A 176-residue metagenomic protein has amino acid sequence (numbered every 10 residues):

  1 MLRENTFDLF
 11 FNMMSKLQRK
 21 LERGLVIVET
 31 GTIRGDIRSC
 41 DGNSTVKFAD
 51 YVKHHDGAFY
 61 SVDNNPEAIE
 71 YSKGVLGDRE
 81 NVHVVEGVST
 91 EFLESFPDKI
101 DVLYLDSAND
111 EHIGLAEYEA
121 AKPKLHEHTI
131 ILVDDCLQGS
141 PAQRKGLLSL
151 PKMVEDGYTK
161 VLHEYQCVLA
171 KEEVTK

Functional and structural regions predicted by a protein language model:
M1: S-adenosyl-L-methionine
L9: Beta-rich catalytic cores
N12-K176: S-adenosylmethionine/decaboxylated-SAM
